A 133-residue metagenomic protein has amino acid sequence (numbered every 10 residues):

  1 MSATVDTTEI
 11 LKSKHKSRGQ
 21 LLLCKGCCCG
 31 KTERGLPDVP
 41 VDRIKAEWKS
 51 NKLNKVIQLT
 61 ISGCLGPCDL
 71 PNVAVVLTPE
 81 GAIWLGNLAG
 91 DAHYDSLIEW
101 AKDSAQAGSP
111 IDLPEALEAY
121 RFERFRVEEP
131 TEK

Functional and structural regions predicted by a protein language model:
A3-T8: N-terminal leader/targeting and pre-domain segments
L11-L22, K45-P67: Immediate flanking context of iron-sulfur cluster ligation sites
G19-R34, T60-T78: Local cysteine-cluster metal-coordination motifs and their immediate loop/turn environment, predominantly Fe-S cluster
G35-I57, L85-G90, I98: Ferredoxin-type iron-sulfur electron-transfer modules in oxidoreductases and energy-metabolism complexes
G66, G90-A92: A short acidic, glycine/proline-enriched capping/turn motif at secondary-structure boundaries, especially helix N-cap
L70, V75-G81, L85-L88, A101-K133: Short flanking/linker segments adjacent to small metal-binding domains or redox-active Cys/His motifs
A92-D95, K102: A generic, well-ordered mixed alpha/beta core segment in the N-terminal half of proteins
